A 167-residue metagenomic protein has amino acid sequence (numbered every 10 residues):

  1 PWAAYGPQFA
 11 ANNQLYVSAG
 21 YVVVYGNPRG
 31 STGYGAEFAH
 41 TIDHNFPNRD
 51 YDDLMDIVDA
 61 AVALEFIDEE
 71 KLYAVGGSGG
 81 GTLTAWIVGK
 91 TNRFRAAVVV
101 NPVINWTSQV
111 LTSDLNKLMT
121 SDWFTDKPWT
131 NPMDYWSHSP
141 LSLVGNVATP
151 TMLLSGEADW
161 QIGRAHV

Functional and structural regions predicted by a protein language model:
A3-A19, Y25-R164: Active-site-proximal cap/loop segments of hydrolase catalytic domains
